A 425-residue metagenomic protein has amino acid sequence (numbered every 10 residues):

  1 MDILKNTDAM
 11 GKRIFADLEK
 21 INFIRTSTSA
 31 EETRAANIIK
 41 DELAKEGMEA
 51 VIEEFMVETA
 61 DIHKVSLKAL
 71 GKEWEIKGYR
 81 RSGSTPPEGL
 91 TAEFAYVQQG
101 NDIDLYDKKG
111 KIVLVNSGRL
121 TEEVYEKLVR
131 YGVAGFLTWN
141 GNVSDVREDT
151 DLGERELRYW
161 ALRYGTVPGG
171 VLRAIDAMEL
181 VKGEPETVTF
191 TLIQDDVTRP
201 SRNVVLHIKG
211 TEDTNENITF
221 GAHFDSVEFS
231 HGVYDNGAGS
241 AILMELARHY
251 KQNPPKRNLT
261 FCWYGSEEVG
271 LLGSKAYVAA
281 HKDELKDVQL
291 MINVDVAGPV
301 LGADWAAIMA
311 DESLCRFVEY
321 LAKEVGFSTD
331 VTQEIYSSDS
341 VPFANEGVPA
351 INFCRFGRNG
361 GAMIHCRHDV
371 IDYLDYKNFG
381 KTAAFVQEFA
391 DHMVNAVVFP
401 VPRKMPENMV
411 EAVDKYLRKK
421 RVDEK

Functional and structural regions predicted by a protein language model:
M1-D8, N22-A30, K40, L114-G118 (+8 more regions): Second-shell loop/turn segments in exported
D2, T7-G11, A16-I112: Noncatalytic luminal/extracellular "stalk/propeptide" segments of secretory-pathway proteins
L43-A44, V115-S117, L128-V129, T138 (+4 more regions): Alpha-helical metal-binding/catalytic segments enriched in His/Glu/Asp
I52, I112-V115, G135-T138, G169-V171 (+6 more regions): Structural recognition of the beta-strand scaffold that forms the well-ordered cores of secreted hydrolase catalytic
K72-L105, L152-V233, R248, Q252 (+1 more regions): Soluble metallo-hydrolase cores and metallopeptidase-like ectodomains found primarily in the secretory/periplasmic
D102-V143, E148: A conserved hydrophobic secondary-structure block that centers on an alpha-helix together with its immediately flanking
E228, Y264-M363: Metal-dependent peptidase/peptidase-like ectodomains
R248, G360-K425: His/Asp/Glu-rich mid-to-C-terminal helical/loop segments that flank catalytic regions of hydrolases
